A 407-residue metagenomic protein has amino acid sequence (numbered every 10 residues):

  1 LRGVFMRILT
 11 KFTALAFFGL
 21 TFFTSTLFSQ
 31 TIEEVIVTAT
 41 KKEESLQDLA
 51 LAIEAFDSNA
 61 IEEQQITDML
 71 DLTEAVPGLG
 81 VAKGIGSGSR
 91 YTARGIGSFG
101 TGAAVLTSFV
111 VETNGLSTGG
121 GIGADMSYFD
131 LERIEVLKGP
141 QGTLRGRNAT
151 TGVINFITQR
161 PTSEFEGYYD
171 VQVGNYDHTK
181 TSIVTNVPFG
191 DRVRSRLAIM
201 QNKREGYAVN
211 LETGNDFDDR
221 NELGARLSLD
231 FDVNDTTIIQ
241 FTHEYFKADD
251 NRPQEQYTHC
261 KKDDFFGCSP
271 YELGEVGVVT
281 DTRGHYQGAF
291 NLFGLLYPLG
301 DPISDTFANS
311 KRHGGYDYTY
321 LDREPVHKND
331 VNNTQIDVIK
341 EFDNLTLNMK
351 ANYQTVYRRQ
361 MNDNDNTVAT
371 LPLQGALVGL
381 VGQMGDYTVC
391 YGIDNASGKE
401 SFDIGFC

Functional and structural regions predicted by a protein language model:
L1-Q30: Cleavable N-terminal targeting peptides that direct proteins into the secretory/outer-membrane pathway or into
Q30-E164: Acidic, small-polar-rich N-terminal luminal/periplasmic segments of exported/outer-membrane proteins
T38-E43, N175, L229, Y245: Short polar catalytic/cofactor-binding loops
Q47-L49, V105, G146-R147, A208-V209 (+2 more regions): Short, solvent-exposed loop/turn and secondary-structure capping segments
D71, T92-R94, N155, Y168 (+3 more regions): Outer-membrane beta-barrel architecture
L72-E74, G86, H178, N329-V331 (+1 more regions): Short, surface-exposed loop/turn motifs at beta-strand boundaries within globular domains
L106-S108, G120, F129-K138, T143-A225 (+2 more regions): Outer-membrane beta-barrel translocator/receptor signature
G214, R220-C407: Outer-membrane beta-barrel domain signature, strongest for Gram-negative TonB-dependent receptors and also present
